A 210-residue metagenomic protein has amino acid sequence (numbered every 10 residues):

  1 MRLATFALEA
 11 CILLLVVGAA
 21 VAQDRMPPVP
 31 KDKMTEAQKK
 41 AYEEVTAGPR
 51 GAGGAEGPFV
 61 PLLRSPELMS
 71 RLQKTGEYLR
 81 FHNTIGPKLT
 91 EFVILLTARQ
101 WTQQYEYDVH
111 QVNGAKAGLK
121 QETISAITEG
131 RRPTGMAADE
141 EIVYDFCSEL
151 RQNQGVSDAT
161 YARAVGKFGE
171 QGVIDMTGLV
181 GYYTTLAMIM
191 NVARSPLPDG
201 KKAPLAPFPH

Functional and structural regions predicted by a protein language model:
M1-C11: Bacterial N-terminal signal peptides that target proteins for export
V21-H210: Hydrophobic alpha-helical segments
